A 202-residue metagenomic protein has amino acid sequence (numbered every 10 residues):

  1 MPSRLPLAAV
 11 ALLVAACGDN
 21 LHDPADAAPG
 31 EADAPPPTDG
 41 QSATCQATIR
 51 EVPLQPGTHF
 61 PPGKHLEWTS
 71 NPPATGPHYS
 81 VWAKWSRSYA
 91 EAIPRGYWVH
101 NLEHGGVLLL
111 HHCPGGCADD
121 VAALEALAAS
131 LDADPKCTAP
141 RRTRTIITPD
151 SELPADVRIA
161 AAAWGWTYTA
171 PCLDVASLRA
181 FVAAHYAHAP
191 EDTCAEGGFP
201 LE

Functional and structural regions predicted by a protein language model:
M1-A15: Sec-dependent bacterial lipoprotein signal peptides
V14-D39: Ser/Thr-rich, Pro/Gly/Ala-heavy low-complexity intrinsically disordered linkers and tails of secreted extracellular
A15, S42-A43, H111, G115 (+3 more regions): Extracellular secreted precursors and ectodomains with disulfide-bonded cysteine-rich loops/domains
D23-P24, E51, L178, P200: Secreted/processed peptides and extracellular or luminal domains of membrane proteins
P36-W98: Surface-exposed, low-hydrophobicity interaction/linker segments
E91-K136: Mid-length scaffold segments of soluble, non-membrane domains
S130-E202: Helix-rich interaction surfaces within compact, conserved domain-sized segments that mediate assembly or partner
